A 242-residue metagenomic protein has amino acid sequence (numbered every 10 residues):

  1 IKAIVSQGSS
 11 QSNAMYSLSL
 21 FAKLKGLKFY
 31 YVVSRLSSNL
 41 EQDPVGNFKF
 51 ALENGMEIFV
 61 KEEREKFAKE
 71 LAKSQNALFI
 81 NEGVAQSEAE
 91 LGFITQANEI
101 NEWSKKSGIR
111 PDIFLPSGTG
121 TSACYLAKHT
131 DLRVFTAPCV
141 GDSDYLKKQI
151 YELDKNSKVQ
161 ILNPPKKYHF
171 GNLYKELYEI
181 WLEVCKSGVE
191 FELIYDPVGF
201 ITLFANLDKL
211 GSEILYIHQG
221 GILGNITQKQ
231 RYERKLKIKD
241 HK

Functional and structural regions predicted by a protein language model:
I1-K242: PLP-dependent amino-acid enzyme catalytic core
